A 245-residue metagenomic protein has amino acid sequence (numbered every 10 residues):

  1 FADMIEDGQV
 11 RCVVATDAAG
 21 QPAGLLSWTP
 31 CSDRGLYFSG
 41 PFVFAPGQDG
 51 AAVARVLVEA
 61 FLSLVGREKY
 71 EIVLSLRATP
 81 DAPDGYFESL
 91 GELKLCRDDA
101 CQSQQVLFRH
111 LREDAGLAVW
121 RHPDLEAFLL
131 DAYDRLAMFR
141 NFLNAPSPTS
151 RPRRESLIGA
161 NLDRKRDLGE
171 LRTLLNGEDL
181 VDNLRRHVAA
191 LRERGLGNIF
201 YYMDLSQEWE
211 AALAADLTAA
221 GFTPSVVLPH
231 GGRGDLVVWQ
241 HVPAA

Functional and structural regions predicted by a protein language model:
F1-V43, E155-D179, L184, V188-R192 (+3 more regions): A conserved beta-strand-loop-helix scaffold within acyl/acetyltransferase catalytic domains
Q48-V65, D179-A190: Conserved acetyl-CoA-binding loop-helix of GNAT-fold acetyltransferases
V65-T79, R194-D204: Conserved GNAT acetyl-CoA-binding A-motif
R77-S103, Q207-P224: Conserved active-site alpha-helix within GNAT-family acetyltransferase domains
D98-F128, G232-A245: C-terminal "cap" of GNAT-fold acetyltransferases
G116-T149: Intrinsically disordered, low-complexity acidic/proline-/asparagine-rich linker or regulatory tail/stalk regions
M138-A215, A219: Non-catalytic interaction/regulatory modules that flank or connect domains
P146, D216-T218, T223, V227-G231 (+1 more regions): Extended, charged low-complexity segments that frequently continue into or abut oligomerization scaffolds
